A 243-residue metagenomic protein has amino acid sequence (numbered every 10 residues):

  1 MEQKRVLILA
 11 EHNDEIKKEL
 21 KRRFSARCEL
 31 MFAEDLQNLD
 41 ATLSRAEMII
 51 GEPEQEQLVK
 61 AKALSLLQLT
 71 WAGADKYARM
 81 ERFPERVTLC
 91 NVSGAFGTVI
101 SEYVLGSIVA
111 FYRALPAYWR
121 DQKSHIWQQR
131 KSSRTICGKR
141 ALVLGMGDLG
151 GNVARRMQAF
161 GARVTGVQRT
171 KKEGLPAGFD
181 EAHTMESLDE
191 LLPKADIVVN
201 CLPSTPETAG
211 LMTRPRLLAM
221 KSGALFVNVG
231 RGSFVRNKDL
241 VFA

Functional and structural regions predicted by a protein language model:
M1, P84, T135-I136, K221: Short, flexible coil/linker segments at domain boundaries that flank nucleotide/cofactor-interacting
M1-T88, T213: An N-terminal-biased, well-structured beta-alpha scaffold segment characteristic of Rossmann-like dinucleotide-binding
R5, E29, R140, A162-R163: Residues at the starts of beta-strands that form the adenosine-phosphate
T70, T88-A95, E186, G230: Short beta->alpha connector loops at strand-helix junctions that form conserved, small/polar/Pro-enriched
F83-A95, K221-L225, A243: Rossmann-fold dehydrogenase core element
E85-R140, G166: Phosphate-binding beta-alpha-beta segment of Rossmann-like dinucleotide-binding domains, i.e., the NAD(P)
S93, R134-Q158: Glycine-rich adenosine-cofactor-binding loop
T170-A243: Rossmann-like adenosine-cofactor binding region
